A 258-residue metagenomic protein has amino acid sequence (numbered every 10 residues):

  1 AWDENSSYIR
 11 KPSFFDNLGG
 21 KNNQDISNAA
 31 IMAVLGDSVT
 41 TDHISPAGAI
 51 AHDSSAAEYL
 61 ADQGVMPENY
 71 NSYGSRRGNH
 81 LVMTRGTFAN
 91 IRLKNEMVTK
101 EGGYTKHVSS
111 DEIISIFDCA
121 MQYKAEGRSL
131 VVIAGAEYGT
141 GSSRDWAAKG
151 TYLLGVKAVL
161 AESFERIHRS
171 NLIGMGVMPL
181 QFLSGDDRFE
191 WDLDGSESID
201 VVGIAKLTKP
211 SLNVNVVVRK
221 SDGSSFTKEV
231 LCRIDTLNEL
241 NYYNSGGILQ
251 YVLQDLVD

Functional and structural regions predicted by a protein language model:
A1-D258: Fe-S-dependent hydro-lyases/dehydratases of central metabolism
